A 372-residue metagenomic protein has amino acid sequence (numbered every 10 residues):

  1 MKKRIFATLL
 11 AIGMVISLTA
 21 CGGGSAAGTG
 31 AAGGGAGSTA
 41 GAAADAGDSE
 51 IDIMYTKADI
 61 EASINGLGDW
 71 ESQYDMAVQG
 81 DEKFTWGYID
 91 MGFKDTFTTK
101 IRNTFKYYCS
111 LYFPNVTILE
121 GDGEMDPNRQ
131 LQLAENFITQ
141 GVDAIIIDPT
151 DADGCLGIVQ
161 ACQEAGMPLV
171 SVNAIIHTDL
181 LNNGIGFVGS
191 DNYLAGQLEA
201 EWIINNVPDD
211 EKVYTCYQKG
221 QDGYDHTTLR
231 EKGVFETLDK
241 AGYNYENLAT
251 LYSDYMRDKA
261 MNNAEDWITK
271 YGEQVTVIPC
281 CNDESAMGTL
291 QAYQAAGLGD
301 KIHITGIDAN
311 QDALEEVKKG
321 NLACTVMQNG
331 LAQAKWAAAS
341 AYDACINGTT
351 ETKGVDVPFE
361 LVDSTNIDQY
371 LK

Functional and structural regions predicted by a protein language model:
M1-K83, T139, Q160-M167, Q369: Short, low-complexity disordered leader/linker segments with a strong preference for bacterial N-terminal type II
A44-F84, F93, Q218-D222, H226 (+2 more regions): Hinge/cleft segment of the Venus flytrap/periplasmic-binding protein
I51-I53, A152, G157-L194, N310-K318 (+2 more regions): Flexible loop/hinge segments that line or gate small-molecule binding clefts
G68-Y74, G80-D81, Q130, F187-Y214 (+3 more regions): Hydrophobic alpha-helical segments within soluble ligand-binding/sensing domains
F97-Y112, A195-E199, D225-N244, K259 (+3 more regions): Short, solvent-exposed amphipathic alpha-helices that sit in or adjacent to ligand/effector-binding or catalytic
L111-G123, Y214-Y217, L238-R257: Short beta-strand elements in bilobed, periplasmic/extracellular small-molecule ligand-binding domains
D122, T178-I204, Y217, T250 (+1 more regions): Short beta-strand elements at the ligand-binding edges of bilobed clamshell
F137-Q140, A144-E164, V234, A249 (+1 more regions): Hydrophobic alpha-helical
